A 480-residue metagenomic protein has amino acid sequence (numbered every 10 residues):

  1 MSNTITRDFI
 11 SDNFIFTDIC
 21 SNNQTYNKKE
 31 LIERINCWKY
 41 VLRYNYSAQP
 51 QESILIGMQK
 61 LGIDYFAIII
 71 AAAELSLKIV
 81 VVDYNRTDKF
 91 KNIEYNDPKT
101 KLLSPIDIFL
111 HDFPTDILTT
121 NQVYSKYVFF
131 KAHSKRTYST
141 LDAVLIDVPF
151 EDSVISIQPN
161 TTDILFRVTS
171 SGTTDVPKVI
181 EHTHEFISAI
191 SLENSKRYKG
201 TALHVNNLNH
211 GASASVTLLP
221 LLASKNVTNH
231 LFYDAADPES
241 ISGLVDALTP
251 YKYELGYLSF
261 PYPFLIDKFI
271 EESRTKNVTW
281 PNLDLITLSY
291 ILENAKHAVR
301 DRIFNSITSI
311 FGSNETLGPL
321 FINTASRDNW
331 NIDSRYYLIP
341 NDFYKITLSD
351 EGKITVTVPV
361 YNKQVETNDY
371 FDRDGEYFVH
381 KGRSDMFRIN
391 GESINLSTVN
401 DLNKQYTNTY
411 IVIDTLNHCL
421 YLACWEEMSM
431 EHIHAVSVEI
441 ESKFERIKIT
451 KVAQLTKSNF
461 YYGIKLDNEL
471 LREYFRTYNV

Functional and structural regions predicted by a protein language model:
I10-F14, L145-T169, K196-A202: Conserved pre-ATP/AMP-binding loop-to-beta segment of ANL
N13-A48, I56-L61, D88-I93, H182-E185: Conserved AMP-binding/adenylate-forming core of the ANL superfamily
V41-R86, H204-L208, S393: Conserved AMP-binding/adenylate-forming
N45, E74-P149, V154-Q158, C424-E439: Structural core segment of the AMP-binding/adenylate-forming
Y65, K363-K448, T456-Y478: AMP-binding/adenylate-forming catalytic core of the ANL superfamily
K78, D97-P114, L165-V168, V176-R274 (+1 more regions): AMP-binding/adenylate-forming
G256-F260, I270-N331: Gly/Ser/Thr-rich phosphate-binding loop
T287, I291-N294, I310, L320-E366: Adenylate-forming AMP-binding core of the ANL superfamily, especially NRPS adenylation
